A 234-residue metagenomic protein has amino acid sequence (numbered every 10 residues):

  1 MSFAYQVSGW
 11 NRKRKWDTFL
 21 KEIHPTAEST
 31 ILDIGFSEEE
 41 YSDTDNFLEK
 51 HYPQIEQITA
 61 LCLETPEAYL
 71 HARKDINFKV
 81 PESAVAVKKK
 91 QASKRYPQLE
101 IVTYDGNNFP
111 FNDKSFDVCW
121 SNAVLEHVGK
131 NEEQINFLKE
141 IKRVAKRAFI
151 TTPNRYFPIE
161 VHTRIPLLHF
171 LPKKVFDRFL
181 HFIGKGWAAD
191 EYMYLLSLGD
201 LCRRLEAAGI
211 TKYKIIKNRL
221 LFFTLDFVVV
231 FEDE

Functional and structural regions predicted by a protein language model:
M1-P25: Class I SAM-dependent methyltransferase Rossmann-like catalytic core, especially the SAM/SAH-binding loop
S2-Q6, N122-E132, W187-Y192: Surface-exposed cleft-lining segments at the edges of enzyme active sites
V7-K15, E40, G129, E133 (+1 more regions): Soluble or luminal CAZymes and related metallo-dependent hydrolases
E22-P25, N46-Q54, E206-G209: Glycosyltransferases and closely related glycan-assembly transferases that use nucleotide-activated donors
S29-F157, V229-E232: Conserved SAM-binding loop
R147-V175: Conserved class I S-adenosyl-L-methionine
P166-R204, I215-N218: C-terminal alpha-helical "lid/dimerization" subdomain adjacent to the S-adenosyl-L-methionine
K214-E234: Core SAM-dependent methyltransferase catalytic element
